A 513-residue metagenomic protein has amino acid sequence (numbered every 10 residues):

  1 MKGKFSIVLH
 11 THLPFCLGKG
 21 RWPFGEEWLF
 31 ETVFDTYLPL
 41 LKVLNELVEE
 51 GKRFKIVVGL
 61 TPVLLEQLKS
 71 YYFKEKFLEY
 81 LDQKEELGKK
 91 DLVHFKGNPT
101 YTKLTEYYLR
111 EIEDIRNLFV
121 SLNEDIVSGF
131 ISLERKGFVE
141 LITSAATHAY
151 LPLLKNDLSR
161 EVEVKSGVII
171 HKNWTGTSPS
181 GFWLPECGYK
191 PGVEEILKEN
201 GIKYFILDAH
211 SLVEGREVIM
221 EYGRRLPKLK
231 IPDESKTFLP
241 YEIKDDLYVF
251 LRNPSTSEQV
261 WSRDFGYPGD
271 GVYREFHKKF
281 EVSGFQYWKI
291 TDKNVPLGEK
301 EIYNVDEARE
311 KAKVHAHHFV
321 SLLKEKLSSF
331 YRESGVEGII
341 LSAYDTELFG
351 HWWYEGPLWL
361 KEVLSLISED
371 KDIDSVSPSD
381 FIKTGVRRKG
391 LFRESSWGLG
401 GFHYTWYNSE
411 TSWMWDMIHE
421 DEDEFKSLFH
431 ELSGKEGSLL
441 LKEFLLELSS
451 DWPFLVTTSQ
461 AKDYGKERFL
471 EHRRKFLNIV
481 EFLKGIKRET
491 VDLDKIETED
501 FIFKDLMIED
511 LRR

Functional and structural regions predicted by a protein language model:
K2-R53, L60-E106, R110, Y222-R513: Active-site and substrate-binding clefts of carbohydrate-active enzymes
N45-R53, E124-I142, K198, F330-S334: Acidic (Asp/Glu)-rich catalytic clusters
G59-L64, A145, G181-K190, H210 (+1 more regions): Short, solvent-exposed turn/loop segments enriched in Gly/Ser/Thr/Pro and often Arg
F95-S180: Well-ordered mid-protein domain cores that form the structural environment of catalytic cofactors
Y150, K203-G215, D374-S377: His/Asp/Glu-enriched short active-site or ligand-binding loop at hydrolase and phosphoryl-transfer sites
R160-L184, L322-A343: CE4/NodB-like, metal-dependent polysaccharide N-deacetylase domain that modifies extracellular/periplasmic N-acetylated
P179-Y189, D345-F349, A461: Conserved short loop/turn motifs at secondary-structure junctions
G188, V193-I202: Hydrophobic, small-residue-rich alpha-helical packing segments that form membrane-like cores
